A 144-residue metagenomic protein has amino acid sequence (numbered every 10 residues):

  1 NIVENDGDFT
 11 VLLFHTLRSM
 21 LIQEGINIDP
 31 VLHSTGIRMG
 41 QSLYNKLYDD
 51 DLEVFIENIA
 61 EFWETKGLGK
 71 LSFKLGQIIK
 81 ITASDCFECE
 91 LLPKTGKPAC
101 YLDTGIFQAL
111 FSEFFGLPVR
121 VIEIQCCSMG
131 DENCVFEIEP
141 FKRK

Functional and structural regions predicted by a protein language model:
N1-Y101, V119-R120, Q125-V135, E139-K144: N-terminal accessory segment detector
C100-G116: Active-site helix/loop of acyl-thioester processing domains in fatty-acid/polyketide metabolism, spanning hotdog-fold
